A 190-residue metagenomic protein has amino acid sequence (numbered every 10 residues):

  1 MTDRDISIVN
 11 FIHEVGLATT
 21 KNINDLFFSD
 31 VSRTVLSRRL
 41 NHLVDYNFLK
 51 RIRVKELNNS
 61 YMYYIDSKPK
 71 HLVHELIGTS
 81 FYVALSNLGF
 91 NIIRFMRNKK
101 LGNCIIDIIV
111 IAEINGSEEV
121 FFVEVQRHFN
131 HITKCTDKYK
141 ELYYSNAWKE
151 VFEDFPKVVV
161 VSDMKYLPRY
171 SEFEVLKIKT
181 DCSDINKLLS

Functional and structural regions predicted by a protein language model:
M1-K68: Nuclease-adjacent, charged terminal/linker segments that flank catalytic cores
H13, I65-K99: Acidic-basic catalytic patches of nuclease active cores, encompassing PD-(D/E)XK and other metal-cofactor nuclease
F27, L40, V44, F81-G89 (+1 more regions): Hydrophobic, Leu/Ile/Phe/Ala-enriched alpha-helical segments that form helix-helix packing faces
A84-E119, R127-H131: Active-site metal-binding core of divalent-cation-utilizing nuclease and nuclease-like domains
V123: Conserved beta3 VAIK motif of the Hanks protein kinase fold
Q126-V175: Catalytic cores of nucleic-acid endonucleases
R169-S190: Active-site regions of enzymes building and remodeling cell-envelope glycoconjugates
